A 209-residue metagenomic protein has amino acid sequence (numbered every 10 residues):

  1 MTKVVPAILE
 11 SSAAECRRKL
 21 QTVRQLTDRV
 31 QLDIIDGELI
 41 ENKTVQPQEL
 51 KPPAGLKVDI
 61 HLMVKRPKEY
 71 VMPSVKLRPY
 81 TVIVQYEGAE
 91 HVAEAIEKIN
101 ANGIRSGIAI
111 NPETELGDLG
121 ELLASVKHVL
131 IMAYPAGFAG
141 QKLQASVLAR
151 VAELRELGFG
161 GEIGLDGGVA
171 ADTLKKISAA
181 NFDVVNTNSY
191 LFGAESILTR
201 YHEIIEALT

Functional and structural regions predicted by a protein language model:
K3-I8, V30-L32, V58-L62, Y80-V84 (+4 more regions): Hydrophobic faces of well-ordered beta-strands that scaffold small-molecule active sites in alpha/beta enzyme cores
A7-S11, I35-G37, M63-P67, E87 (+4 more regions): Active-site beta-loop-alpha junctions enriched in small/polar residues
C16-V23, R66-K76, T114-S125, V169-V185: Catalytic cores of alpha/beta
V23, L32-D33, S74, V129 (+5 more regions): Conserved, mostly hydrophobic/aromatic
Q31-K98: N-terminal active-site wall of soluble small-molecule enzyme domains
G37-E41, P112, L119-E156, T199-E206: Glycine/Thr-rich beta-alpha phosphate-binding loop at enzyme active sites
T44-L62, K98-A109, V147-G167, E203-T209: Alpha-helix-loop-beta-strand connector modules within alpha/beta enzyme cores
V82, Y86-E90, L130-G140, A180-Y201: Glycine-rich phosphate-binding active-site loops on the catalytic face of alpha/beta enzymes
